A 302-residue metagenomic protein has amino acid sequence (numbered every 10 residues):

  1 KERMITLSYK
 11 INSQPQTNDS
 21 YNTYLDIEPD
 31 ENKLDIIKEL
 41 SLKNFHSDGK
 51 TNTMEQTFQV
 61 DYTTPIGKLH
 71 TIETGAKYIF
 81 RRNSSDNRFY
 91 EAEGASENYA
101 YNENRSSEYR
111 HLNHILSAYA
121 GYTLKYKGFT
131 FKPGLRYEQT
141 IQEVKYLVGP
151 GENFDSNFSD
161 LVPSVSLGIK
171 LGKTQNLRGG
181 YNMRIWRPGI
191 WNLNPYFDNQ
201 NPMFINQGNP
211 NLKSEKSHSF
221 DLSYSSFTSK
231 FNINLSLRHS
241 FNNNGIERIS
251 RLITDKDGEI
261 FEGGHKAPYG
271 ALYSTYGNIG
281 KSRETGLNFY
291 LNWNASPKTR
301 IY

Functional and structural regions predicted by a protein language model:
K1-K145, L235, R283-Y302: Face-selective signature of the C-terminal outer-membrane beta-barrel domain
T23-L25, E91, P150, N194-F197 (+1 more regions): Short secondary-structure boundary/capping segments
I37-H46, Y99-S106, I115, K145-G151 (+4 more regions): Extracytoplasmic loops and strand-loop junctions of Gram-negative outer membrane beta-barrel proteins
H46, E55-Q59, A100-S106, K213 (+2 more regions): Outer membrane beta-barrel strand-and-loop segments of large Gram-negative receptors, especially TonB-dependent
D48-M54, E108-H114, E152-S159, D198-Q200 (+3 more regions): Replace "Gram-negative outer membrane beta-barrel proteins" with "bacterial and organellar outer membrane beta-barrel
F58-V60, A118-A120, P163-V165, P210 (+3 more regions): Membrane-embedded beta-strands of outer-membrane beta-barrel proteins, especially the hydrophobic/small aromatic
T64-K68, T123-G128, L161, I169-K173 (+6 more regions): Outer-membrane beta-barrel strand-turn architecture
I141-E143, K173-H218, H239-Y269, S274: Surface-exposed extracellular loop regions of Gram-negative outer-membrane beta-barrel proteins, predominantly
